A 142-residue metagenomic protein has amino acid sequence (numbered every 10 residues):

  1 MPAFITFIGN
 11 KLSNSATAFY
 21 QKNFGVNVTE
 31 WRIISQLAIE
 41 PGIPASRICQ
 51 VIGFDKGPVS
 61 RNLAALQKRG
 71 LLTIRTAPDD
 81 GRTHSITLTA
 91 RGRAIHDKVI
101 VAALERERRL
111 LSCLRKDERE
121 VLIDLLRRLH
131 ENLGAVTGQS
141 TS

Functional and structural regions predicted by a protein language model:
M1-F24: N-terminal leader segment of winged-helix/HTH proteins
P2-A3, V26-S35: Short alpha-helical elements of helix-turn-helix
G9, S35-I39, I100, R127: Short, locally clustered residues in the helix-turn-helix/winged-helix DNA-binding domain
S15, R32-A38, A94, V121: Pre-recognition alpha-helix immediately N-terminal to the DNA-recognition helix within helix-turn-helix or winged-helix
F19, V51, A64-R127, E131: Charged, amphipathic alpha-helical coiled-coil/dimerization segments
N23-N27, P58-R61, A65, R115: Short glycine/proline-centered loop/turn elements that form peptide/ligand docking sites
E40-P44: Short capping segments at the starts of secondary-structure elements
A45-S46, G57, A64, H84: Residues within helix-turn-helix
